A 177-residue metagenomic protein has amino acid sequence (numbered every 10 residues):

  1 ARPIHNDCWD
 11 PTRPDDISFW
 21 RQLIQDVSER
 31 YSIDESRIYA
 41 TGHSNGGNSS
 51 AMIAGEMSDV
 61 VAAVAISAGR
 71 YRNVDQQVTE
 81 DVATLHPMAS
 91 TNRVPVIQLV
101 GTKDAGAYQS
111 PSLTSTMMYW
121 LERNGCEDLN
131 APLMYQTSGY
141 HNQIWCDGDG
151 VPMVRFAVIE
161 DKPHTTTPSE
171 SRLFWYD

Functional and structural regions predicted by a protein language model:
A1-R2, R37-G42, S49-A51, A62-A68 (+2 more regions): Structural recognition of the beta-strand scaffold that forms the well-ordered cores of secreted hydrolase catalytic
A1-Y39, H43, N48-M52, E56 (+3 more regions): Serine-hydrolase catalytic machinery in alpha/beta-hydrolase-like enzymes
I4-N6, Y71, P163: Alpha/beta-hydrolase active-site loop signature
S32-I33, N45-G46, E56-D59, P87-R93 (+1 more regions): Extracellular/periplasmic catalytic domains that process cell-envelope and extracellular macromolecules
N45, K103, P163: Single, functionally critical "micro-switch" positions that shape active/binding sites and transmembrane helices
A62-A63, A68-V151: The feature captures the conserved acid-bearing segment of alpha/beta-hydrolase catalytic domains
R155-L173: Active-site-adjacent mobile loop/cap segments within catalytic or ligand-binding domains
